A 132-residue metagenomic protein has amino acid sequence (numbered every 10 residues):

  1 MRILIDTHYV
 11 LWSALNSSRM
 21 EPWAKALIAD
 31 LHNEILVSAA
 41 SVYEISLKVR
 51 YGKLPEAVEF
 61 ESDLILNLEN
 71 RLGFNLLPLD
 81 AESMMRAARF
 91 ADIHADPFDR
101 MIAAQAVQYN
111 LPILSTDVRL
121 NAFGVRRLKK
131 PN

Functional and structural regions predicted by a protein language model:
M1-S38, K53-N67, Y109, V118 (+1 more regions): Short, well-structured N-terminal submotif of metal-dependent ribonuclease cores
N16-S17, K48, F90, R126: Residue-level signal for well-ordered alpha-helical positions
I65-D92: Acidic catalytic patch
F98: Acidic donor-binding loop at a coil-to-helix junction in glycosyltransferase catalytic cores that engages
M101-N132: Acidic, PIN/NYN-like endoribonuclease modules and their adjacent C-terminal/linker elements
